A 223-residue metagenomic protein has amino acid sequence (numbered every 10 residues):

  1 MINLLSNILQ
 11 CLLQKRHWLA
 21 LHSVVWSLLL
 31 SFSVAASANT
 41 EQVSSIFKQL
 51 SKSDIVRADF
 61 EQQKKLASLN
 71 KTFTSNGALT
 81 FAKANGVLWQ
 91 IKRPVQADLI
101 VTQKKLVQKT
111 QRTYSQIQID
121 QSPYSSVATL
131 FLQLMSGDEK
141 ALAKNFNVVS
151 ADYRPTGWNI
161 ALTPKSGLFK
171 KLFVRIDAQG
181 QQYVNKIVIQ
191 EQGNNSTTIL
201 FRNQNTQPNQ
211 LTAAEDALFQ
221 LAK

Functional and structural regions predicted by a protein language model:
M1-H17: N-terminal secretory signal peptides that target proteins for export/translocation
A20-S33: Bacterial N-terminal signal peptides
A35-T40: Boundary at the C-terminal end of the N-terminal hydrophobic targeting segment
E41-Q42, Q49-K64, N70-T72, Q111-P164: Flexible, processing/modification-adjacent segments and terminal tails in exported/periplasmic/extracellular proteins
S45, S51-Q103: N-terminal mature ectodomain segment of secretory-pathway/periplasmic proteins
F60, V87-I91, L106-K109, I160-L162 (+1 more regions): Short hydrophobic/aromatic-rich beta-strand segments that constitute the beta-sheet cores of beta-sandwich/beta-barrel
A78-T129, T197: An acidic-aromatic
A143-N147, D152-K223: Gly/Pro-enriched, hydrophobic low-complexity segments that function as extracytoplasmic propeptides/linkers
